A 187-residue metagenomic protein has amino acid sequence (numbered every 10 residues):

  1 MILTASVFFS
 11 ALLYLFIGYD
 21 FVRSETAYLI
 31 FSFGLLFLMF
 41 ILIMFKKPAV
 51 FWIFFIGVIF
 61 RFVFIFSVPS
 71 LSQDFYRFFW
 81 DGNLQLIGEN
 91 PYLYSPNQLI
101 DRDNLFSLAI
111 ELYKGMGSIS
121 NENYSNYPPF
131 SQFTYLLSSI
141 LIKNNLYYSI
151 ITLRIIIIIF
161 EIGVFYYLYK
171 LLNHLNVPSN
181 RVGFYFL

Functional and structural regions predicted by a protein language model:
M1, F9-S10, I87, S139 (+1 more regions): Residue-level marker of positions within ordered structural domains that often coincide with functionally constrained
M1-V63, V68, N173: Start-transfer (signal-anchor) and selected internal transmembrane alpha helices of multi-pass inner/ER membrane
T4-F8, F37-M44, L137, Y148-L175: Transmembrane-helix motifs of polytopic, lipid-linked glycan transferases
R23-A27, N145, L187: Short, solvent-exposed helix-helix connector turns and helix-capping sites enriched in acidic/polar residues
E25, D74, P178-S179: Poly-acidic low-complexity segments
P48, W52, L168-L187: Transmembrane-helix signature of polytopic, membrane-embedded enzymes that assemble or transfer cell-envelope glycans
A49-R154: Intramembrane catalytic core of multi-pass membrane enzymes that act on lipidic substrates
